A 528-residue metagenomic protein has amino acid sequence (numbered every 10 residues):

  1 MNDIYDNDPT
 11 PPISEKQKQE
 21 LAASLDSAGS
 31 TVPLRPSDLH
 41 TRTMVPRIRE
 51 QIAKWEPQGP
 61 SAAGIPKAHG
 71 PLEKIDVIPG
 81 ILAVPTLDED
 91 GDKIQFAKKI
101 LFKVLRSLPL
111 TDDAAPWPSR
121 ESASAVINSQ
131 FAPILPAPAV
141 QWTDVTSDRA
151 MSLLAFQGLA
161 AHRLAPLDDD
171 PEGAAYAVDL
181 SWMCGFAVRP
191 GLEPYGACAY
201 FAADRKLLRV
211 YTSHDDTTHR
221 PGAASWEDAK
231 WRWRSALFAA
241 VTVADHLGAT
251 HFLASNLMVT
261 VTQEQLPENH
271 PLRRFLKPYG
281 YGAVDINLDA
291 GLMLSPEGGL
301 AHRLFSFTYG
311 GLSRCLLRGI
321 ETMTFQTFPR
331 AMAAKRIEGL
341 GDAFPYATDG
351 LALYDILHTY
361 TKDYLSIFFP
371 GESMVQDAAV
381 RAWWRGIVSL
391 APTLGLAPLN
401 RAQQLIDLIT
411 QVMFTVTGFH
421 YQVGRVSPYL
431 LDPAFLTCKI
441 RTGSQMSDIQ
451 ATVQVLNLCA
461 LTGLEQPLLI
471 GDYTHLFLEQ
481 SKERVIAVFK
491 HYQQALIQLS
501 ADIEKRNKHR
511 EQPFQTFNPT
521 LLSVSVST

Functional and structural regions predicted by a protein language model:
M1-T528: Activation on extended, non-transmembrane soluble regions of large proteins
